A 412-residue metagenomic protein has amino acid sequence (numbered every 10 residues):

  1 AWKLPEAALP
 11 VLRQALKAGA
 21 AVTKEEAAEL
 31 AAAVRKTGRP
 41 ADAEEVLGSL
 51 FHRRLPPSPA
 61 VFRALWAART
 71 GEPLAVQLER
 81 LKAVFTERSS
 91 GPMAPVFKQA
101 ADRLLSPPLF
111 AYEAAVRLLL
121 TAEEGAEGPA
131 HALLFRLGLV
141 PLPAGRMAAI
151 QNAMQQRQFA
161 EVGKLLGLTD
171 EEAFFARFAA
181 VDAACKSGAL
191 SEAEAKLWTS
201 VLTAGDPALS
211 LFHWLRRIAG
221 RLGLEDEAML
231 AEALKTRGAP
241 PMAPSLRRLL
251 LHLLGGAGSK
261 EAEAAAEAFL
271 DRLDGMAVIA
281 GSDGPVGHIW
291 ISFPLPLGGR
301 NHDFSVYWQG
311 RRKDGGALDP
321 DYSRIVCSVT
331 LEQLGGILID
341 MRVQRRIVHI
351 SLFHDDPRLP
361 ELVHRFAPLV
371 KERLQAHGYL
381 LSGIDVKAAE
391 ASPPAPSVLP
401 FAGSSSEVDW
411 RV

Functional and structural regions predicted by a protein language model:
A1-V412: Extended non-catalytic alpha-helical interaction modules
